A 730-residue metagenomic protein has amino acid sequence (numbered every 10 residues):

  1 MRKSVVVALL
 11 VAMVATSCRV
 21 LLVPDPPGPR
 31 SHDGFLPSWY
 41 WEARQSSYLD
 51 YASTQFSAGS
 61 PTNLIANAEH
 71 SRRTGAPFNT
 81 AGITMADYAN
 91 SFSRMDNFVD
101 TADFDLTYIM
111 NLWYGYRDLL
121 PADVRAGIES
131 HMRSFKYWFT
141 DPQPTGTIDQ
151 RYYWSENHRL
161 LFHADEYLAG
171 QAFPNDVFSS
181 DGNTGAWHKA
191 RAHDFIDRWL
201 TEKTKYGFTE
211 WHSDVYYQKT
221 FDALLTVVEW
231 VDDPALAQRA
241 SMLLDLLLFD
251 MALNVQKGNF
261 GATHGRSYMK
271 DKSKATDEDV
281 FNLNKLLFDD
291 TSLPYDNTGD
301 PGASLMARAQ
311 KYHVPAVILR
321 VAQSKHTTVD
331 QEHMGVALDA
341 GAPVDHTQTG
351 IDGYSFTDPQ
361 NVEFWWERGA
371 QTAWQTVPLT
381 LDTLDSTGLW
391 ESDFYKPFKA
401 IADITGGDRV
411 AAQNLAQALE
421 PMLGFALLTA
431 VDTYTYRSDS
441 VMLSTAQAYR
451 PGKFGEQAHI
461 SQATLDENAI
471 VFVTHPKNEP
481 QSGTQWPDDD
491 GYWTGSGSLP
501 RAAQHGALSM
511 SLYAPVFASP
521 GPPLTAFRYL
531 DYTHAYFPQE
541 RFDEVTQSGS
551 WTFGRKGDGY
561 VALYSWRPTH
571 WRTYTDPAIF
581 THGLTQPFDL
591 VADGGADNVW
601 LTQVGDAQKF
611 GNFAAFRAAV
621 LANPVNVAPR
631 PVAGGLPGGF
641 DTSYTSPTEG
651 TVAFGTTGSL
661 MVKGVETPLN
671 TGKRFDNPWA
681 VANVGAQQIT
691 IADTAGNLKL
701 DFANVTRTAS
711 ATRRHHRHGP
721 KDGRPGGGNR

Functional and structural regions predicted by a protein language model:
M1-S4: Positively charged n-region of N-terminal signal peptides that target proteins for export
V6-A15: Hydrophobic helical h-region of N-terminal Sec-dependent signal peptides in bacterial secretory/periplasmic proteins
M13, D25-L161, P174, N183-I196 (+2 more regions): Ser/Thr/Asn(+Pro)-rich, low-complexity disordered segments
E69, T107-N111, L160-A172, Q218-W230: Contiguous, well-ordered alpha-helical segments that form the cores/surfaces of helical PPI scaffolds
V99-N111, F139-W154, R198-S213, L246-K274: Charged/polar, low-hydrophobicity segments characteristic of intrinsically disordered regions and flexible loops
A186-N254: Internal, well-ordered domain-core segments that constitute the primary functional module of diverse proteins
L225, P234-H313: Extended amphipathic alpha-helical segments with heptad-repeat/coiled-coil character used for oligomerization, fusion
